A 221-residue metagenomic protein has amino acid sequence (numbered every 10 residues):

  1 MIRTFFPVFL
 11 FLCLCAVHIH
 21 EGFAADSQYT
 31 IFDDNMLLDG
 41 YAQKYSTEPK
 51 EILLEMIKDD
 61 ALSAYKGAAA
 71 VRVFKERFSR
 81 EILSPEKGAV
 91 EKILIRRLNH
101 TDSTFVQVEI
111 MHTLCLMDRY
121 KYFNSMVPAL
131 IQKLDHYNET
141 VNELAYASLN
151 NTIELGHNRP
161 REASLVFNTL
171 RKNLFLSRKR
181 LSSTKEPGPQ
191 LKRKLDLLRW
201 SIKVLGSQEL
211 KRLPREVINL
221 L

Functional and structural regions predicted by a protein language model:
M1-V8: Bacterial N-terminal signal peptides that target proteins for export
R3, K50-E51, A68, E91: Short amphipathic alpha-helical segments
C13-A16, H20-Y45, I52-I57, L62-Y65 (+3 more regions): Long, helix-rich interaction regions
Y65-R77, V108-T113: Non-membrane alpha-helical segments in proteins
R77-E81, L114, L181: Short amphipathic alpha-helical interaction patches enriched in hydrophobic/aromatic residues with interspersed Lys/Arg
